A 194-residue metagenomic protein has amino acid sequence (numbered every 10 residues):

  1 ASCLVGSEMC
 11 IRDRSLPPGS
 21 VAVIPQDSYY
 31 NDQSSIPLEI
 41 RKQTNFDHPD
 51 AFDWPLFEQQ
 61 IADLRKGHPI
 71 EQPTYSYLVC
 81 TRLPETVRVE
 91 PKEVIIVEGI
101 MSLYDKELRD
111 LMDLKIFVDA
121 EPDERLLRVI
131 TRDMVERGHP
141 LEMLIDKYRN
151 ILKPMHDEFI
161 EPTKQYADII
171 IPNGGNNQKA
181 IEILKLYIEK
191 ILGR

Functional and structural regions predicted by a protein language model:
A1-G6, C10-I11: Single conserved hydrophobic/aromatic residue that forms the stacking wall/gate of nucleotide- or nucleobase-binding
V5, P17-G19, L111-M112, Y166: Short, structured coil segments at secondary-structure junctions
D13-V23: Post-Walker A helix-loop "phosphate-sensing" segment adjacent to the P-loop in P-loop NTPases
V21-V23, K115-F117, D168-I170: Conserved beta-strand scaffold positions in the cores of enzyme catalytic domains, especially in NTP/NDP-utilizing
A22-P25, N31-V79: Conserved nucleotide-sensing/catalytic segment adjacent to the nucleotide-binding pocket in NTP-handling enzymes
T74-R82, I95-I100, N150-P154: Short gly/ser/thr-rich secondary-structure transition/capping motifs
R82-R137: ATP-dependent NMP and nucleoside kinases share a basic, alpha-helical "lid"
E90-P91, T131, V135, K153-R194: NTP-dependent small-molecule kinase module
